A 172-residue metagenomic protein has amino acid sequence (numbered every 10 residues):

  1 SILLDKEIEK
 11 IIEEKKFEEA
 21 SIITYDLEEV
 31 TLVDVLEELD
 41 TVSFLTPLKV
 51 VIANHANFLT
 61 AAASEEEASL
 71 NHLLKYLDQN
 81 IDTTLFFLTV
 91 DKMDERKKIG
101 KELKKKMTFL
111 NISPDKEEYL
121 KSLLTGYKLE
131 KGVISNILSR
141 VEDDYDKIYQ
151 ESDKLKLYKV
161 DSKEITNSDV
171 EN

Functional and structural regions predicted by a protein language model:
S1-N172: Conserved beta/loop motifs at nucleotide-recognition and modification sites
